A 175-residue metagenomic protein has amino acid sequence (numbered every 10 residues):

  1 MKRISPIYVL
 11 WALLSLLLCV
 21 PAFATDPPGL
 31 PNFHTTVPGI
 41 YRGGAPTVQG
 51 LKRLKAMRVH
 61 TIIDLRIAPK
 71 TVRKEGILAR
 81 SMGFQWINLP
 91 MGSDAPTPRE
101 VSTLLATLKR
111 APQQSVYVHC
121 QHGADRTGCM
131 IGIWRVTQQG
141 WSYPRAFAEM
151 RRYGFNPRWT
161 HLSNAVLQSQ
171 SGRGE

Functional and structural regions predicted by a protein language model:
M1-I7: Positively charged n-region of N-terminal signal peptides that target proteins for export
Y8-C19: Bacterial N-terminal signal peptides
C19-Y117, C129-E175: Cys-dependent protein tyrosine phosphatase-like superfamily
C120: Short cysteine clusters
G123: Substrate/cofactor-recognition hotspot
